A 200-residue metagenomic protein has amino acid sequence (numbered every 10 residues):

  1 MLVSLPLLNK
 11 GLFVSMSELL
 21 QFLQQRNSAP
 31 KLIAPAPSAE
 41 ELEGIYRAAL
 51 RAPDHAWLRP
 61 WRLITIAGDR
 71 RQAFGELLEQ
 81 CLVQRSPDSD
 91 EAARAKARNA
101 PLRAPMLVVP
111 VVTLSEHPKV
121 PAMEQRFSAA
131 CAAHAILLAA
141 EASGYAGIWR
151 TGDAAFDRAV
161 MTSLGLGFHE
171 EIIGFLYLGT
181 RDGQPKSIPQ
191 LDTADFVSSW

Functional and structural regions predicted by a protein language model:
L5-R103, W200: N-terminal amphipathic, basic helical "cap/leader" segment at the start of enzyme domains
S15-F22, I172-W200: C-terminal helix-cap and adjacent tail motif
A49, V108, L114-S163: Small-aliphatic-rich amphipathic alpha-helix that forms the alpha element of a beta-alpha
D69-A73, E79-Q80, L114-E116, R158 (+1 more regions): Short, charged/polar surface micro-motifs in flexible loops or helix N-caps
R103-V109: A structural motif
V160-I173: Short, electropositive alpha-helical surface patch
